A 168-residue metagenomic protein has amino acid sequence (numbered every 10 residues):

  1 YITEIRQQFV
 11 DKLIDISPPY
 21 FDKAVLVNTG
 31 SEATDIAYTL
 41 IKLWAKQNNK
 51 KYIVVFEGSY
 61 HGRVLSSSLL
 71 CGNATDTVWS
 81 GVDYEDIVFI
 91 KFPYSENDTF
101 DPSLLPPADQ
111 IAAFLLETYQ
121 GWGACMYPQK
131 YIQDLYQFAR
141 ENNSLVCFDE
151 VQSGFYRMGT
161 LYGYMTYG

Functional and structural regions predicted by a protein language model:
Y1-Q7, Q120: A glycine-/small-polar-enriched, mobile loop at the entrance of the PLP active site in fold-type I
V10-L115: PLP-dependent aspartate aminotransferase-fold enzymes
I14, I132-R140: Surface-exposed amphipathic alpha-helices with a cationic face
T39-I41, S67-C71, Y127-Y131, T160-G163: Short, glycine/charged-enriched secondary-structure capping and boundary segments
K50, E141-L145: A short helix->loop->beta-strand "cap" motif at the edges of active sites that frequently abuts
L65-S66, T166-G168: Active-site PLP attachment segment
L115-Q129, S144-Y167: Conserved PLP phosphate-binding loop immediately N-terminal to the Schiff-base lysine helix in PLP-dependent enzymes
